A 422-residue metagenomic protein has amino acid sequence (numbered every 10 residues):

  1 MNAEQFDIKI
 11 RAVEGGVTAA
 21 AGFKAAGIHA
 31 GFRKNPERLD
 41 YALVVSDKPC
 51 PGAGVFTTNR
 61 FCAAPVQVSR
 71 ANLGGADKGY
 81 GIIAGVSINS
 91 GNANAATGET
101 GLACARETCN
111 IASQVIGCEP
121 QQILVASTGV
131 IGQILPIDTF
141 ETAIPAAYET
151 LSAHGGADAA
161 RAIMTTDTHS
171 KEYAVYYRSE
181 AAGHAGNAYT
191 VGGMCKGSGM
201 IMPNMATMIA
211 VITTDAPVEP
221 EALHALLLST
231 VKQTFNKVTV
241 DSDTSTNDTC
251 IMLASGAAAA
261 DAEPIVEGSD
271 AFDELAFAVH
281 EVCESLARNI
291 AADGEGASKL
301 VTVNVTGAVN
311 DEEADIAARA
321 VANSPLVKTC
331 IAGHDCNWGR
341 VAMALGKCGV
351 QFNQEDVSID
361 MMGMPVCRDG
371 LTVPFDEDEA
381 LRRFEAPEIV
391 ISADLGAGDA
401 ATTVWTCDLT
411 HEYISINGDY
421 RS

Functional and structural regions predicted by a protein language model:
N2-E107, S113-S422: A structural signal for small-residue-enriched, beta-sheet-centric alpha/beta enzyme cores and oligomeric scaffold folds
